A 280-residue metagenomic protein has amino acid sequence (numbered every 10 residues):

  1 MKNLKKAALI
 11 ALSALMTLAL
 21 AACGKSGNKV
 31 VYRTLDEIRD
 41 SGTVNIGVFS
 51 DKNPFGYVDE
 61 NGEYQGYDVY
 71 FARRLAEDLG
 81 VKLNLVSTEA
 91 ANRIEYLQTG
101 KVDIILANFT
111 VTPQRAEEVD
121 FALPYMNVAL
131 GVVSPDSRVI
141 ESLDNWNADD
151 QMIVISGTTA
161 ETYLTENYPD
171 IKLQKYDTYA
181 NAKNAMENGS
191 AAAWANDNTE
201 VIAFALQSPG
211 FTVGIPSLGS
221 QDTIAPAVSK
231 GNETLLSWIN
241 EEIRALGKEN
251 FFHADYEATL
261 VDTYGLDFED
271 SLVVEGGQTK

Functional and structural regions predicted by a protein language model:
L18-A22: C-terminal motif of bacterial Sec signal peptides marking the signal peptidase cleavage site
K25-K29, T159-Y176, V213-I215, I243-K280: Ligand-binding clefts/hinges and TM-proximal coupling segments of bilobed small-molecule sensing domains
G27-N108: Extracytoplasmic small-molecule ligand-binding "clamshell" domains of the periplasmic binding protein/Venus flytrap
L35, Y67-D68, A116-Y125, T212-P216 (+1 more regions): A structural signal for short loop-to-beta-strand junctions that line the ligand-binding cleft of periplasmic/secreted
E37, S134-M152: Flexible hinge/capping segments at coil-to-helix
I46-S50, F121-S142, P226-K230: Hydrophobic/proline-rich hinge and linker segments of small-molecule sensing/allosteric domains, predominantly
E95, F109-E117, T165-E166, E187-Q221: A ligand-binding cleft/hinge motif common to bilobed small-molecule-binding domains
N127-S134, I202-I243, D262-K280: Periplasmic-binding protein-like
